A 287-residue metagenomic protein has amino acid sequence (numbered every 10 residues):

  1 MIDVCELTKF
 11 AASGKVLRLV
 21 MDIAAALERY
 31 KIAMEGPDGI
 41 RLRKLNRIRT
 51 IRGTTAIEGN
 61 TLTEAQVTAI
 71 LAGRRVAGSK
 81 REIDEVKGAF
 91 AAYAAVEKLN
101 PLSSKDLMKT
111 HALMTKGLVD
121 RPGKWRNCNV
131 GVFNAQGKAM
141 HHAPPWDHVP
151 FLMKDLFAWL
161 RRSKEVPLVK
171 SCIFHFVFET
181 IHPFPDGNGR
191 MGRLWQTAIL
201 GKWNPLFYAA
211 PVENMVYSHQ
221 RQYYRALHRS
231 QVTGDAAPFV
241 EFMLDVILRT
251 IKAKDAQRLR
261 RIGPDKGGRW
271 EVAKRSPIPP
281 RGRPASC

Functional and structural regions predicted by a protein language model:
M1-C287: FIC/Doc superfamily catalytic core
